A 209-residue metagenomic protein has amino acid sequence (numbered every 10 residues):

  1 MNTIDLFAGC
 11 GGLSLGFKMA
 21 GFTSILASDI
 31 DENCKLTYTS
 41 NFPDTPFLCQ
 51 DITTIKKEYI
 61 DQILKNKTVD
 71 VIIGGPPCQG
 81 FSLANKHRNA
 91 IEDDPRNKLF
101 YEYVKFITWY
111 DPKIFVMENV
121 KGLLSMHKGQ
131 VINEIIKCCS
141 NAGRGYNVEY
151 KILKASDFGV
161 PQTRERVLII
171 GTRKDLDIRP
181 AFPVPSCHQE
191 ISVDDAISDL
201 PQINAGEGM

Functional and structural regions predicted by a protein language model:
M1-T3: Extreme N-terminal starter segment of soluble prokaryotic enzymes
F7-C10: Class I SAM-dependent methyltransferase "Motif I" SAM/SAH-binding loop
G16-T23, N41: A short, Lys/Arg-enriched amphipathic alpha-helix followed by its capping loop at the start of a domain
D31-E32: Conserved SAM/SAH-binding beta-strand->alpha-helix loop
Y38-F47: Short, conserved SAM-binding/catalytic segment of Class I S-adenosyl-L-methionine-dependent methyltransferases
T53-E58: Short loop/turn elements that flank and shape the SAM/SAH-binding pocket of Class I
Y59-K67, Q79, L83-M209: Class I S-adenosyl-L-methionine
